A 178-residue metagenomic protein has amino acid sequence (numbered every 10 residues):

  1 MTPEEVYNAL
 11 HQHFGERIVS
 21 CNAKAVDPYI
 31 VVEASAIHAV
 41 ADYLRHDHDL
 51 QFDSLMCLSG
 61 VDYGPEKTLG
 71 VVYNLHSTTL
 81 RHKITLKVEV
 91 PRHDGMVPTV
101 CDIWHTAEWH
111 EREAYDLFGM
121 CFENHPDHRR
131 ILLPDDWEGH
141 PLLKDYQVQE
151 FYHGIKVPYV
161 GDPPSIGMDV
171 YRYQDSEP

Functional and structural regions predicted by a protein language model:
M1-P178: Terminal low-complexity/charged segments
